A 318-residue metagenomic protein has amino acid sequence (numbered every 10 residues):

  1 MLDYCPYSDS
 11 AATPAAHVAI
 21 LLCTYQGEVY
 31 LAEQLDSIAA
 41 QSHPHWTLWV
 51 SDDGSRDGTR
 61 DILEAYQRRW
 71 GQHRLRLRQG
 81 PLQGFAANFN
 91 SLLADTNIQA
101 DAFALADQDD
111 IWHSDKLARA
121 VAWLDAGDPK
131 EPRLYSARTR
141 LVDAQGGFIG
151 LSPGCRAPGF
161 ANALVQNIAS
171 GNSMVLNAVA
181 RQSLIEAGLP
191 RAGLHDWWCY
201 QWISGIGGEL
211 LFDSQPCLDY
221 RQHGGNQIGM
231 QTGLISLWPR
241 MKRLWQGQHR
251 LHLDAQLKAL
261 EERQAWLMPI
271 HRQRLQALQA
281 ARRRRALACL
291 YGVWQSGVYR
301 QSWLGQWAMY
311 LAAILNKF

Functional and structural regions predicted by a protein language model:
L2-T232, K317: Nucleotide-sugar donor-binding/catalytic module of glycosyltransferases that assemble extracellular/cell-envelope
A192, W197-W198, D219-F318: C-terminal subregions of glycosyltransferases and related glycan-biosynthesis enzymes
